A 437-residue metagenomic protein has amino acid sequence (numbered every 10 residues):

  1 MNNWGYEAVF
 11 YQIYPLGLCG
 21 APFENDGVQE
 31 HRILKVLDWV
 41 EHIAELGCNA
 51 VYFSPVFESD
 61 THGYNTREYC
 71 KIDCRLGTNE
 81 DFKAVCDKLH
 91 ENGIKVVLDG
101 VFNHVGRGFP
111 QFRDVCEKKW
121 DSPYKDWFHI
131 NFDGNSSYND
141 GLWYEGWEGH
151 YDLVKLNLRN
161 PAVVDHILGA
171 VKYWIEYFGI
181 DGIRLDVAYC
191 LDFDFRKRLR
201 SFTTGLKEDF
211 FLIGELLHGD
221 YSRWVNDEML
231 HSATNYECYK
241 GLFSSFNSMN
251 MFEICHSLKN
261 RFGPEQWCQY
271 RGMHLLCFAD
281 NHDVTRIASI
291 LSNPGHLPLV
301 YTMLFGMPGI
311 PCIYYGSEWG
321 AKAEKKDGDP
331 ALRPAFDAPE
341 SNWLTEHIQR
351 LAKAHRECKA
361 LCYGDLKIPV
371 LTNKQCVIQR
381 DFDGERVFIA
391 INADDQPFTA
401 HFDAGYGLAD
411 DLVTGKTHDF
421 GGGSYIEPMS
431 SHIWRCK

Functional and structural regions predicted by a protein language model:
N2-V9, Y14-N49, V56-Y177, L199-G205 (+1 more regions): Substrate-binding/active-site clefts of carbohydrate-active enzymes
G5-E7, F23, V28, H256-G407 (+2 more regions): Loop/helix patches that line or flank the sugar-binding groove of alpha-linked glycan CAZymes
Y6-E7, G47-N49, N92-I94, G179-D181 (+4 more regions): Short, well-ordered coil/turn segments that N-cap beta-strands
V9-Q12, V51-F53, V96-L98, I183 (+4 more regions): Hydrophobic faces of well-ordered beta-strands that scaffold small-molecule active sites in alpha/beta enzyme cores
I13, I43, F53, Y69 (+11 more regions): Conserved, mostly hydrophobic/aromatic
L16, V56, V101-N103, A188-C190 (+2 more regions): Active-site beta-loop-alpha junctions enriched in small/polar residues
C116, D186-Q269, M303, K322-R350 (+2 more regions): Active-site-proximal helices and loops of the catalytic beta/alpha 8
D419-K437: C-terminal beta-strand-rich structural cap/linker in extracellular carbohydrate-active enzymes
